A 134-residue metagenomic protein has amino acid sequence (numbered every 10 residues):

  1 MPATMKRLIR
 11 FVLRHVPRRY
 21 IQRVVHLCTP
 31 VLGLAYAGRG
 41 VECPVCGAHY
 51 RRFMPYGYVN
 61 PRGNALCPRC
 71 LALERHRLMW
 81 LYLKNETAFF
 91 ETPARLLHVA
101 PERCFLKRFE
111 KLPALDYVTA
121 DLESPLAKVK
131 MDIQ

Functional and structural regions predicted by a protein language model:
P2-Q134: Conserved N-terminal segment of class I S-adenosyl-L-methionine
